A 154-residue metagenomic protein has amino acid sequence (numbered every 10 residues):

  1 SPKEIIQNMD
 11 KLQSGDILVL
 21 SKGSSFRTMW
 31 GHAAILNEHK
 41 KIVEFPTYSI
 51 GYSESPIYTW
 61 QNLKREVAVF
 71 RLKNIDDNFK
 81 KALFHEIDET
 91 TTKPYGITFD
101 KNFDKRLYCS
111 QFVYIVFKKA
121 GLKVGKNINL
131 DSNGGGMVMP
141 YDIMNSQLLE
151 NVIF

Functional and structural regions predicted by a protein language model:
S1-Q13: Protein maturation boundaries and topogenic segments
E4, F45-S55, K105-R106, L130-V138: Short, exposed beta-strand "edge-strand" segments with a Pro/Gly-rich flavor and a Y/T-containing core
L12-K73, Y95-D104: Glycine-rich catalytic cores of cysteine/serine-nucleophile enzymes that process amide/ester linkages in cell-envelope
G15, A34, I87, V113 (+1 more regions): Residue-level preference for non-acidic, small/hydrophobic
D16, K22, P46, I87-Y95 (+3 more regions): Sec/Tat-exported extracytoplasmic proteins
R65-K123: Long, low-complexity intrinsically disordered regions
F99-F154: Activation targets extended, charge/polar-rich intrinsically disordered C-terminal tails
